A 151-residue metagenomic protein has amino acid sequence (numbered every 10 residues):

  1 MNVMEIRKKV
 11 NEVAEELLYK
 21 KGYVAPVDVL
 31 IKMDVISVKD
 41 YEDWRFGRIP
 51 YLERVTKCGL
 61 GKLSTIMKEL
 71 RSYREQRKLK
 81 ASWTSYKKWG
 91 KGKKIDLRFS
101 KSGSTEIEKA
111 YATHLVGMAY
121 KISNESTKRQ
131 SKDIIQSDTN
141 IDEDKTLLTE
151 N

Functional and structural regions predicted by a protein language model:
M1-N2, I107: A contiguous, well-structured "functional interface" segment within a domain
N2-V27, K32, I36-S37, E42-V55: Positively charged, polyanion-binding regions of nucleic-acid-associated proteins
K39, L60-N151: Phospho-regulated, low-complexity intrinsically disordered regions of nuclear gene-regulatory and chromatin-associated
